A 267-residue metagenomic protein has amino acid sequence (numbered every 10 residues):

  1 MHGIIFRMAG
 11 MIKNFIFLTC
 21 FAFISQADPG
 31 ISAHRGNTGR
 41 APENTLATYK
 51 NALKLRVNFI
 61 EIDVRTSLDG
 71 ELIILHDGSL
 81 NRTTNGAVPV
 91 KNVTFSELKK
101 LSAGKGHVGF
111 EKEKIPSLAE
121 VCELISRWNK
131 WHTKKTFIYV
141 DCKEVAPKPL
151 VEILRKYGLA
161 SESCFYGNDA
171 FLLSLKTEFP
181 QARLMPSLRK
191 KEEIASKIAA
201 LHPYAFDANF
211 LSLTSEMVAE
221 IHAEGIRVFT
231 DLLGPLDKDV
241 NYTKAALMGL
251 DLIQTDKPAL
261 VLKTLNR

Functional and structural regions predicted by a protein language model:
R7-L18: Sec-dependent signal peptide recognition, specifically the positively charged N-region followed immediately by
F21-R267: Phosphate-group recognition and catalysis centered on beta-loop-alpha active-site segments
